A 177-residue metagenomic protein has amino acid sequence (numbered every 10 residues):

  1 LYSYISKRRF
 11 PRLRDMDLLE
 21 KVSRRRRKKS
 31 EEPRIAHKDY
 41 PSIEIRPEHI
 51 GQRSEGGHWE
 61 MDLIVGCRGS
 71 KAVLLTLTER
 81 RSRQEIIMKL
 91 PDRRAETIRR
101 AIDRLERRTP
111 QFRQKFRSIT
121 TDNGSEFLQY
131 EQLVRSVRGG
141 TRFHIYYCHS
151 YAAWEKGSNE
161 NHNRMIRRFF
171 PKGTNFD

Functional and structural regions predicted by a protein language model:
L1, D62, L77, R83 (+4 more regions): Mobile genetic element proteins and their domesticated derivatives, centered on retroelements and DNA transposons
Y2-G51: Basic, flexible linker segments flanking DNA-binding modules in nucleic acid-interacting mobile-element proteins
E48-E85: An active-site-proximal beta-strand-loop segment
G66-S70, I87-Q111: Active-site beta-loop-alpha junctions of metal-dependent nucleic acid enzymes, especially the RNase H-like/DDE
R83-M88, P171-K172: Short small-residue beta-strand/loop micro-motif enriched in glycine and branched aliphatics
R107, Q132-F143: Short, surface-exposed basic-aromatic patches at helix termini and helix-loop junctions that form
Q114-F116: A general structural motif
T121-N123, L128-E131, I145-F170, F176-D177: RNase H-like two-metal-ion nuclease catalytic core shared by retroviral integrases and related mobile-element nucleases
